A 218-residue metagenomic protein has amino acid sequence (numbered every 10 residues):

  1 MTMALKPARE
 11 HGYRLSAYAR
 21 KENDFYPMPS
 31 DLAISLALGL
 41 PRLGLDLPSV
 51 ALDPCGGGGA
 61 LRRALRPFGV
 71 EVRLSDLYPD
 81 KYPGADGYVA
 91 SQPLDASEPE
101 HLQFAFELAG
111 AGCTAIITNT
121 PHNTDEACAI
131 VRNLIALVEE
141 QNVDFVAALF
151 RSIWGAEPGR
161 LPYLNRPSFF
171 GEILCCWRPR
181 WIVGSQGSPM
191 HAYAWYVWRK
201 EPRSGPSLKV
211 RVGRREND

Functional and structural regions predicted by a protein language model:
M1-D218: Class I S-adenosyl-L-methionine-dependent methyltransferase catalytic core
